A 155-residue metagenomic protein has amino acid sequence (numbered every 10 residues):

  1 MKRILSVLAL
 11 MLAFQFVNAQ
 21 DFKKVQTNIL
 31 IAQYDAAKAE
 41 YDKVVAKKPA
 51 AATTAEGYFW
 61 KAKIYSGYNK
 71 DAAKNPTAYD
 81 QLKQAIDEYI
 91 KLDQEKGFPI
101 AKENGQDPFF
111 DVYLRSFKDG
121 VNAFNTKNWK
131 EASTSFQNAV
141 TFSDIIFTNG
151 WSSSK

Functional and structural regions predicted by a protein language model:
M1-T27: Bacterial Sec-dependent N-terminal signal peptides
Q20-Q26, T53-D71, F98-K127, S133-V140 (+1 more regions): Amphipathic alpha-helical repeat scaffolds of TPR domains
D21-A36, D42: Short N-terminal segments immediately surrounding and downstream of signal-peptide cleavage
Q33, K74, A78-Q81, N128: Residues in the short coil linking paired helices within alpha-helical repeat scaffolds
A37, A78, L82-A85, A132: Single-residue signature of alpha-solenoid repeat helices
Y41, K48, Y89, D93-G97 (+2 more regions): Alpha-helical junction/boundary sensor with strong preference for TPR arrays
Y41, L82, I86-Y89, F136: Hydrophobic/aromatic packing residues within the alpha-helices of TPR/SEL1-like helical repeat arrays
P49, D107-P108, F147: Structural signature of alpha-solenoid helical repeat scaffolds
